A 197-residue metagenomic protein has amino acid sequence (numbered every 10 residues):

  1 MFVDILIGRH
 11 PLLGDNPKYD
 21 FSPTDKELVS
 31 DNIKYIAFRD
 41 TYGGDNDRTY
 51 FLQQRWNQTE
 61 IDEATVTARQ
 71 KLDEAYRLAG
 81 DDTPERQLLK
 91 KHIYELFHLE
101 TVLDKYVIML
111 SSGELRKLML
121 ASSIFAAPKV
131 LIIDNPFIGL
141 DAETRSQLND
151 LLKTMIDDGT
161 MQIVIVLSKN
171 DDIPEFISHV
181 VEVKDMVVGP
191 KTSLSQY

Functional and structural regions predicted by a protein language model:
F2-L78: ABC ATPase nucleotide-binding domain signature region
E85-V102: Conserved ABC ATPase "signature" region
Y106-L110: Conserved ABC ATPase signature
L120-A121: Hydrophobic anchor residue at the start of the ABC signature
L131-N135: Catalytic Walker B motif of ABC-type/P-loop ATPase nucleotide-binding domains
L151-K169: Conserved catalytic loops of ABC-family nucleotide-binding domains
V183-Y197: Conserved beta-strand-loop-alpha-helix hinge in the C-terminal portion of ABC ATPase nucleotide-binding domains
